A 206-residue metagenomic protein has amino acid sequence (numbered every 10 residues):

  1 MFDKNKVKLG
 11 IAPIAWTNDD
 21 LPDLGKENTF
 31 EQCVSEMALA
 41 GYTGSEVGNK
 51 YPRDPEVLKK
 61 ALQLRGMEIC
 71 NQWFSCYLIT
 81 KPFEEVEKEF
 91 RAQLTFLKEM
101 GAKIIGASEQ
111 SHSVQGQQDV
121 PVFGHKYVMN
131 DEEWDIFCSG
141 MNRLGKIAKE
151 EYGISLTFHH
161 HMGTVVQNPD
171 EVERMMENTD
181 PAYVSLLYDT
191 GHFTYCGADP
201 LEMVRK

Functional and structural regions predicted by a protein language model:
M1-D3, A148, K206: A generic structural signal for short, solvent-exposed coil/turn residues that cap or connect secondary-structure
M1-I104, D131-C138, N142-R143, P181 (+1 more regions): N-terminal pre-domain/capping segments
A15-T17, N49-Y51, S75-L78, E109-S113 (+2 more regions): Active-site-proximal loop/turn and secondary-structure-junction residues that shape catalytic pockets, frequently
D19-P22, V114-Q115, G197-A198: A short, acidic/glycine-rich surface segment
L58, V172-M175, M203: Hydrophobic packing residues within well-ordered alpha-helices of enzyme cores
F83-L186, Y195: Active-site acidic/histidine proton-transfer and metal-coordination neighborhood in alpha/beta enzyme cores
D199-K206: Aromatic-lined glycan-binding groove of carbohydrate-active enzymes
